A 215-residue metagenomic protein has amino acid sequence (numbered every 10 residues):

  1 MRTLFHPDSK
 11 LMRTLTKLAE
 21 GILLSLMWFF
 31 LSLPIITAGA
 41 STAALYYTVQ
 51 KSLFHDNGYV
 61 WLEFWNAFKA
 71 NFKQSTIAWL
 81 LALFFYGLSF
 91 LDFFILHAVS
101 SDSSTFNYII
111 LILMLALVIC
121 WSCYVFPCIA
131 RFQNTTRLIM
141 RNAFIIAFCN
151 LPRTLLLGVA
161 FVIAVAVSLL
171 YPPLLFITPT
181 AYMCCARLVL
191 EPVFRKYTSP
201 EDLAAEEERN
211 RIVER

Functional and structural regions predicted by a protein language model:
M1-L111, C120-R215: Helix-coil boundary and N-terminal low-complexity module in membrane systems
L117: Short, charge-rich binding segments
